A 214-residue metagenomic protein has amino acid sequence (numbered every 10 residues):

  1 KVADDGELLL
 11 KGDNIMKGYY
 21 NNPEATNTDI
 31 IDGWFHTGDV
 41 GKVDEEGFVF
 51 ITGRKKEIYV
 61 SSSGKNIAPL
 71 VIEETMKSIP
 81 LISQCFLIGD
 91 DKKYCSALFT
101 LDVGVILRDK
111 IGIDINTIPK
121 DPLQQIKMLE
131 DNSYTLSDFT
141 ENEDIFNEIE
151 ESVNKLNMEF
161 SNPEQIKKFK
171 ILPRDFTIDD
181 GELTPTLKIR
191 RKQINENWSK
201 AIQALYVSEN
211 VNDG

Functional and structural regions predicted by a protein language model:
K1-D5, D13, K93-Y94, T100-P119: Conserved adenylate-forming
K1-S61: Conserved ATP-binding/catalytic segment of the ANL
I15, D29-I30, F48-K77, I106-E143 (+3 more regions): Adenylate-forming
T37, G47, E73, S83-F86 (+1 more regions): Generic recognition of flexible, low-complexity loop/linker segments
V40, E45, I79-V105: C-terminal boundary motif of the adenylate-forming
R54, D90-Y94, E164-I166: Short Gly/Ser/Thr- and Asp/Glu-enriched loop/turn motifs at secondary-structure junctions
R54, V60, L98-T100, L172: Short hydrophobic/aromatic beta-strand micro-patches that form the beta-sheet surface supporting nucleotide- or nucleic
Q84, Q125, E150-G214: Conserved C-terminal "lid"/linker of ANL adenylate-forming enzymes
